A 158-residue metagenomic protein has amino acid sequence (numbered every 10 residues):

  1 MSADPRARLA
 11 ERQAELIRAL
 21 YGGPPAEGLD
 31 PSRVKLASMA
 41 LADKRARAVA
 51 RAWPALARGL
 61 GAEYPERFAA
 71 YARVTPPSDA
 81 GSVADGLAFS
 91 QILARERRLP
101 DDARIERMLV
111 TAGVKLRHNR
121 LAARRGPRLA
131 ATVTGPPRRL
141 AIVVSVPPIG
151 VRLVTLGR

Functional and structural regions predicted by a protein language model:
M1-R158: Long, compositionally biased intrinsically disordered regulatory segments in eukaryotic proteins
